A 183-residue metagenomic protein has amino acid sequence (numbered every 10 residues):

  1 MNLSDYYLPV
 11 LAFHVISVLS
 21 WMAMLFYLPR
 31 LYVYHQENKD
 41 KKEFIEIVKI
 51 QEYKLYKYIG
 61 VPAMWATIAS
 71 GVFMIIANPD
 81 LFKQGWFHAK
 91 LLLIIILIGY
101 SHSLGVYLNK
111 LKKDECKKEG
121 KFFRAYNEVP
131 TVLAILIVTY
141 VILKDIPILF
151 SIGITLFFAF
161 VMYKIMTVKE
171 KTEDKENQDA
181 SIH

Functional and structural regions predicted by a protein language model:
M1-H183: Polytopic transmembrane helical bundles with strong interfacial aromatic enrichment
